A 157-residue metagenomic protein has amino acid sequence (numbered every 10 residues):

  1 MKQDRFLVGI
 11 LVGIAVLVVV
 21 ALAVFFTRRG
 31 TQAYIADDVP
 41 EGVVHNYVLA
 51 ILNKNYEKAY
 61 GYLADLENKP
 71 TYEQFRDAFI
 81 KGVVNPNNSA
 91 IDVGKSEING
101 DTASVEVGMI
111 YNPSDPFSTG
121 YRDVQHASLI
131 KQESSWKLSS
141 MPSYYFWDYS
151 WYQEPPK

Functional and structural regions predicted by a protein language model:
M1-K2, W136: The identity of the second residue at the extreme N-terminus of proteins
K2-N53: Short, low-complexity N-terminal intrinsically disordered segments enriched in polar/charged residues
G13, A36, K81-V84, P113-F117: Intrinsically disordered, low-complexity segments enriched in polar/charged residues with Gly/Pro, especially when
Y34, D38-G42, A50-K54, L66-E73 (+1 more regions): Soluble non-cytosolic domains of exported or imported proteins
G42, N46, Y56-E106, I110 (+1 more regions): Short solvent-exposed beta->alpha transition segments
I98-K157: Exposed beta-sheet edge and beta->alpha loop/turn motif
